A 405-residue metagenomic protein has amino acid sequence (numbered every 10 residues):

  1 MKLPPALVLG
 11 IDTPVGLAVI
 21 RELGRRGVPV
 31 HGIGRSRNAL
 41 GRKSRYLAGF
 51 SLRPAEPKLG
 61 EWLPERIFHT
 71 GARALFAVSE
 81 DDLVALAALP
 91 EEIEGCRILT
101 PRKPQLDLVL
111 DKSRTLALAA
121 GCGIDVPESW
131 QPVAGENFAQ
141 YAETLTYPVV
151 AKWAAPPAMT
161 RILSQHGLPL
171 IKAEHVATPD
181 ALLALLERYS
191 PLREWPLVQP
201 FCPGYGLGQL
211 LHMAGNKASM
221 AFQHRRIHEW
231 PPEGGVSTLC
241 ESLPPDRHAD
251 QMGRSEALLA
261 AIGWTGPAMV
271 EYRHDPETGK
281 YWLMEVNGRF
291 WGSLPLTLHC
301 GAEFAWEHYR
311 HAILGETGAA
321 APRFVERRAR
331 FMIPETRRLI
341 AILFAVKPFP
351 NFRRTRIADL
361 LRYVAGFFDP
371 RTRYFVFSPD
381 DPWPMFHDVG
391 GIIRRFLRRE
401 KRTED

Functional and structural regions predicted by a protein language model:
M1-R102, E136-Q140, Y363, F375-E400 (+1 more regions): ATP-binding N-terminal substructure of ATP-dependent carboxylate-amine bond-forming enzymes
L106-P196, G215-K217, A249: Active-site nucleotide/adenylate-binding loops and adjacent lid/helix of ATP-dependent enzymes
A158-M159, H228-P231, V236-S237, N287-G301: Glycine-rich phosphate/pyrophosphate-binding beta-alpha loops
V176-P232, P245-G253, R273-H274, K280-W282: Phosphate-binding site of ATP-dependent enzymes
L197-V198, T265-V270, G318-V325: Flexible, glycine/charged-enriched surface loops at secondary-structure junctions
Q209, A260-P295: Conserved metal-phosphate-binding beta-hairpin within the catalytic cores of diverse ATP-dependent phosphoryl-transfer
R310-D405: Peripheral (often C-terminal) accessory segments that flank ATP-dependent C-N-forming ligase machineries
